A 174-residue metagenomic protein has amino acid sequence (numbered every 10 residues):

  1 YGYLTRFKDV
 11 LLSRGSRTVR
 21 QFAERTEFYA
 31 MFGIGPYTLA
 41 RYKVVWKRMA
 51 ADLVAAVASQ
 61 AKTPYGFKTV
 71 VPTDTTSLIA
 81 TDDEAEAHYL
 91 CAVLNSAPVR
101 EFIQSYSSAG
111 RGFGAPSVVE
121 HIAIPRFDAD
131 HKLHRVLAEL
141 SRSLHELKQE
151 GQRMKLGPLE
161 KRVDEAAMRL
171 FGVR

Functional and structural regions predicted by a protein language model:
Y1-R135: Polybasic, glycine- and aromatic-enriched phosphate-binding surface used to engage nucleic acids
H121-R174: Non-catalytic DNA-recognition/assembly elements of restriction-modification systems
